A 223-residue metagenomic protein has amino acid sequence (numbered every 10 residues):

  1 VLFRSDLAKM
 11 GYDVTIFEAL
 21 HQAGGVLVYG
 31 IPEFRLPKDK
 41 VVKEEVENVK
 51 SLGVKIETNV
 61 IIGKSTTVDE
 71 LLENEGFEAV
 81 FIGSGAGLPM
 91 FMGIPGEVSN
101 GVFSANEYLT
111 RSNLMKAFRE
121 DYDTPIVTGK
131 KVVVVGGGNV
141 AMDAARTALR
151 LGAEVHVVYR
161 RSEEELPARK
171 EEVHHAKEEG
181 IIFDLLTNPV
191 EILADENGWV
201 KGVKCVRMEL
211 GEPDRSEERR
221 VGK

Functional and structural regions predicted by a protein language model:
F3, Q22, G87, V140 (+1 more regions): Conserved Rossmann-like nucleotide-cofactor binding loop
F3-T15, A141-L149: N-terminal Rossmann-like FAD-binding beta1-loop-alpha1 element of flavoenzymes
M10-V28, V158-E164: Glycine-rich FAD pyrophosphate-binding loop
H21-V41, L166-H175: Conserved N-terminal glycine-rich FAD pyrophosphate-binding loop of Rossmann-like flavoproteins
V41-M90, E107, N113-D123, T128 (+1 more regions): A Rossmann-like FAD-binding core segment of flavoenzymes
G93-T110: A short, gly/pro- and small-residue-rich
G136-G138: Glycine-rich Rossmann-fold phosphate-binding loop(s) that bind the pyrophosphate of adenine dinucleotide cofactors
